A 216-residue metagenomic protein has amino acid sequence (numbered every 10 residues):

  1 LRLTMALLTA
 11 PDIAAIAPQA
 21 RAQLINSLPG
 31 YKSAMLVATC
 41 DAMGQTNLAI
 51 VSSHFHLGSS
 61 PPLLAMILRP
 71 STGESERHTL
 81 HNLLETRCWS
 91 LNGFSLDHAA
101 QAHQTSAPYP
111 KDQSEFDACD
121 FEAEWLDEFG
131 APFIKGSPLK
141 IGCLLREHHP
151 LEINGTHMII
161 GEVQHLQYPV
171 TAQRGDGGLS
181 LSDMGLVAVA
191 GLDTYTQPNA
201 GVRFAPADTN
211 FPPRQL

Functional and structural regions predicted by a protein language model:
M5-L216: Basic, polyanion-binding surface patches
